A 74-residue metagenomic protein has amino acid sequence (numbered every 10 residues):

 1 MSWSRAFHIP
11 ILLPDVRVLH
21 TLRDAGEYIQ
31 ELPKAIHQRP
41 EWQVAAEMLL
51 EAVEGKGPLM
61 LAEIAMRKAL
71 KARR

Functional and structural regions predicted by a protein language model:
M1-D15: Short, charged/polar N-terminal "headpieces" of proteins
R5, R17, R23, R39 (+2 more regions): Arginine residue identity/basic-tract feature
L13-L50: A short, structured beta-strand/loop element
A52-R74: Short, compact, well-ordered microdomains
